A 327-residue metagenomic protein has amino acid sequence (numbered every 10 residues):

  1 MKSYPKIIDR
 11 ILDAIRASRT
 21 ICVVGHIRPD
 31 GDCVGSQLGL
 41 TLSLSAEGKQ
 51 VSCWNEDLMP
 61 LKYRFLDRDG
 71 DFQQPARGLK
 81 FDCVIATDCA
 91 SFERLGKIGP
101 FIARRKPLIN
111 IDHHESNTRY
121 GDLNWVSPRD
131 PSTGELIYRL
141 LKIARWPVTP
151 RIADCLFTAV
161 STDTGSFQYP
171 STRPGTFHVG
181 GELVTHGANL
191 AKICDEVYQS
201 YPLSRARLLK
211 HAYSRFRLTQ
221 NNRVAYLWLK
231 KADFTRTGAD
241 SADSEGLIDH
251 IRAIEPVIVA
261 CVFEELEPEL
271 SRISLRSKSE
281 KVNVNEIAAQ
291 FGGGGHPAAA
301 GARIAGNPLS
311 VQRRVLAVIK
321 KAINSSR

Functional and structural regions predicted by a protein language model:
K2-I27, C33-R64, Q74, K80-F81 (+1 more regions): Hydrophobic helix-and-loop "lid/oligomerization" segment in the mid-to-C-terminal part of catalytic domains
S3-R10, C89-S91, L140-I143: Short, motif-level signal for alpha-helix interfacial/capping segments enriched in acidic residues and aromatics/proline
L12, Q73-A76, K97-P100, N124-S127 (+3 more regions): A generic local secondary-structure boundary/capping motif
V24, R28, A86, N110-I111 (+1 more regions): Generic enzyme active-site microenvironment
L40-T41, F101-R104, V126-S127, H178: Glycine-rich, phosphate-binding/catalytic loops in enzymes
W54, I85, P107-I111, L123-V126 (+2 more regions): Hydrophobic/aromatic beta-strand patches that form the interior of the parallel beta-sheet core in alpha/beta enzyme
D67-L123: Active-site cofactor/cluster-binding pocket
I111-V179: Short alpha-helices
